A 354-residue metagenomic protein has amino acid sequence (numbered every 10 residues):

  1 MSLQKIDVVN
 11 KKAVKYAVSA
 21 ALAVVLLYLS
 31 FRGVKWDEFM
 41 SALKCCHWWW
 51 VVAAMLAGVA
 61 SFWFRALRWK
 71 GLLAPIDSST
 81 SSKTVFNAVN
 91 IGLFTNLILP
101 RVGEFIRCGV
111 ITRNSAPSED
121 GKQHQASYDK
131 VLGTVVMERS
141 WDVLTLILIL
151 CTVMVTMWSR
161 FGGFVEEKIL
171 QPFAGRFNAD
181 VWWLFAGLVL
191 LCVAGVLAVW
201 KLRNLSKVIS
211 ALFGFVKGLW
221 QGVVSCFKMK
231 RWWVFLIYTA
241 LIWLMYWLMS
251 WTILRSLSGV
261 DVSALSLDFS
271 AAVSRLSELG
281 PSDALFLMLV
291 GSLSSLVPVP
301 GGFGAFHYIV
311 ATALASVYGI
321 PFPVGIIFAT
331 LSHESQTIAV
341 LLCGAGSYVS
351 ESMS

Functional and structural regions predicted by a protein language model:
M1-N90, T156, F161-S292, F328 (+1 more regions): Predominantly cytoplasmic-facing regulatory/coupling regions of multi-pass membrane proteins
A57, I91-P100, F286-H307: Transmembrane alpha-helix interface/packing and boundary motifs in multi-pass membrane proteins, characterized by
A57, R65, W69, N96-R107 (+4 more regions): Alpha-helical transmembrane segments and their lipid-water interface positions in multi-pass membrane proteins
L67, G71, S82, N90 (+5 more regions): Transmembrane helical bundles of ABC transporters
L67-R68, I106, L248, A305 (+1 more regions): Transmembrane alpha-helix boundary/hinge residues in polytopic small-molecule transporters
A74-I76, L97, C108-Q123, A313-A315: Helix-loop junctions at the membrane interface of multi-pass solute transporters
S82-N87, E104-F105, P117-R139, V143 (+1 more regions): Membrane-interface alpha-helices at helix entry/exit sites of multi-pass transporters
I111-S118, G222, F286, Y308-V324: Interfacial segments of multi-pass membrane proteins
